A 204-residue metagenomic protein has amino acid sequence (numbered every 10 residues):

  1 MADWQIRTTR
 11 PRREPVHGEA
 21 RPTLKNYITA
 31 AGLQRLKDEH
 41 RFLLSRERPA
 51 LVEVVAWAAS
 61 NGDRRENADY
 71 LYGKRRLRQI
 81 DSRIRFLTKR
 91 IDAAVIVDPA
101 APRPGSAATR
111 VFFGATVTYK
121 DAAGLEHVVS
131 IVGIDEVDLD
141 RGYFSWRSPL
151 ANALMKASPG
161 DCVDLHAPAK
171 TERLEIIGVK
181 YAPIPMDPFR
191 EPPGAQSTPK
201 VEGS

Functional and structural regions predicted by a protein language model:
M1-R85, P183-S204: Helix-rich terminal scaffold detector
R21-I28, A94, D140-G142, R147: Short, exposed beta-strand "edge-strand" segments with a Pro/Gly-rich flavor and a Y/T-containing core
F42-L43, D81-T88, E136-V137, W146-L150: N-terminal start-of-chain detector that recognizes signal peptides and the immediate post-cleavage beginning
V55-A56, T88-A93, S148-P149, P185: Juxtamembrane/interface motifs at transmembrane-helix termini
A59-G62, I91, L154: Hydrophobic residues in alpha-helical segments
A68-G105, T109: Internal alpha/beta loop-helix hairpins
V97-L174, K180-M186, P199, G203-S204: Non-DNA-binding regulatory cores of transcription-related proteins, predominantly C-terminal effector-binding
